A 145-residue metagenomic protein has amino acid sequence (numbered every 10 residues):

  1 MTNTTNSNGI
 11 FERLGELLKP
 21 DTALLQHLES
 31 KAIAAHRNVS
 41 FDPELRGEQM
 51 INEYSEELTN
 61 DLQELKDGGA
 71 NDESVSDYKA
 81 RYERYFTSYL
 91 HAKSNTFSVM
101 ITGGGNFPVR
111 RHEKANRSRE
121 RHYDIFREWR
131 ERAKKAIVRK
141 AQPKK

Functional and structural regions predicted by a protein language model:
M1-K145: Long, charge-dense low-complexity segments
